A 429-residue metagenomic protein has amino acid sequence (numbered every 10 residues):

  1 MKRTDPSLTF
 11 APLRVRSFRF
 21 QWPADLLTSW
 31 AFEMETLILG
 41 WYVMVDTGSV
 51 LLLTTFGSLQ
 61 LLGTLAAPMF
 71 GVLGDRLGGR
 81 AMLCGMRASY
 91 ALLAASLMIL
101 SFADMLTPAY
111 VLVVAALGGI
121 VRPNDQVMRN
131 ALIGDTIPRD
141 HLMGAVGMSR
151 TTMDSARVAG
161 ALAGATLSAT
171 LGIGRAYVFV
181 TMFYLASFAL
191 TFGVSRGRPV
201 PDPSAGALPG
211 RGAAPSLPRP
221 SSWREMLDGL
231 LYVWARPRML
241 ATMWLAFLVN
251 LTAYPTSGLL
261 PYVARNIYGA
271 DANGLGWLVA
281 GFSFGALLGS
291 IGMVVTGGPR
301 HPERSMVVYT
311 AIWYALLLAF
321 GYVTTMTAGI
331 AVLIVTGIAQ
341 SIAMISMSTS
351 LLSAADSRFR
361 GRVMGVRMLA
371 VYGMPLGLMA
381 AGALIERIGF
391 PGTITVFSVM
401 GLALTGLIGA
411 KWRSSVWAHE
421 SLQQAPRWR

Functional and structural regions predicted by a protein language model:
M1-R19, G197-W244, A425-R429: Juxtamembrane intracellular "pre-TM" segments in multi-pass secondary transporters
R3-L62, L231-F282: Helix-loop boundary and gating motifs at the non-cytosolic
S7, A11-P12, R16, T47-L51 (+15 more regions): Juxtamembrane/transmembrane-helix boundary motifs in multi-pass membrane proteins
R19-T36, L59-V72, G78-L93, Y110-A169 (+6 more regions): Substrate-agnostic recognition of the 12-TM MFS/MFS-like secondary transporter fold
G40-T47, M98-A103, A159-F179, N266-I267 (+1 more regions): Transmembrane alpha-helix termini and helix-breaking/packing motifs in multi-pass membrane transporters
S49, A103, T107-Y110, P138 (+3 more regions): Juxtamembrane transmembrane-helix termini
T54-F56, M69-F70, R76, R80-L92 (+6 more regions): C-terminal transmembrane bundle of multi-pass solute transporters/carriers
P108-G119, G144-G206, T256, G274 (+4 more regions): Hydrophobic alpha-helical transmembrane segments
